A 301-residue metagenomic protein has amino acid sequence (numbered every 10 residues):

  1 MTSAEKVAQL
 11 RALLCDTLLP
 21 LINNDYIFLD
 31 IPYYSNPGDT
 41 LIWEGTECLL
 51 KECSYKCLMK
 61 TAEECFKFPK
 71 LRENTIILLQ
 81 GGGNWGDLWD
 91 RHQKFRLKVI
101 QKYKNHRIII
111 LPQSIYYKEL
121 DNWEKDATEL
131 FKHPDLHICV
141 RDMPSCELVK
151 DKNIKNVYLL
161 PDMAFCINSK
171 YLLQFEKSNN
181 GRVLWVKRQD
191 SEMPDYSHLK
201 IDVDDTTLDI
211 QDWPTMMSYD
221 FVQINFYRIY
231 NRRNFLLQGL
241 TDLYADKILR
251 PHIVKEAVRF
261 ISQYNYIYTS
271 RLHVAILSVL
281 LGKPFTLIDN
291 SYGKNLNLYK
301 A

Functional and structural regions predicted by a protein language model:
M1-A301: Active-site anion-handling motifs in enzyme catalytic cores
